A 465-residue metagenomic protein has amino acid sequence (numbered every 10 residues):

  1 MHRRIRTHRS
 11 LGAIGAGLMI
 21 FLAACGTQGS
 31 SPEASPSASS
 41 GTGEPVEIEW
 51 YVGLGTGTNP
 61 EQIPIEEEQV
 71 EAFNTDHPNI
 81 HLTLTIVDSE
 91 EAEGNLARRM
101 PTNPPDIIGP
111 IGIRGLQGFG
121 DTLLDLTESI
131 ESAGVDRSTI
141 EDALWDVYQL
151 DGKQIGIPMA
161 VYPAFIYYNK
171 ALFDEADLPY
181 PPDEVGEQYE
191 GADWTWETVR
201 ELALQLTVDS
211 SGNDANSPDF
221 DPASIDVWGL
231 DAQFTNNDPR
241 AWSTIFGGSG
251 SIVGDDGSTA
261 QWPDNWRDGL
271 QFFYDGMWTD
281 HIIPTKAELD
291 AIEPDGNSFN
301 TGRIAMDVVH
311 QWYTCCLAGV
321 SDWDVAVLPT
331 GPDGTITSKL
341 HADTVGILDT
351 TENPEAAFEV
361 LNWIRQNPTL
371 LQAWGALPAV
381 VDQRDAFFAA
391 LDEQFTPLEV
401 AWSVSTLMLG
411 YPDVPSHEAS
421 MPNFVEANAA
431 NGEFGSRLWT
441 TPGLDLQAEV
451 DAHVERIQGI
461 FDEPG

Functional and structural regions predicted by a protein language model:
H2-I5, L11-A13, C25-G120, E131-S138 (+8 more regions): Conserved N-terminal structural module of periplasmic/extracytoplasmic solute-binding proteins
H81, T279-D280, A318-V381: Extracytoplasmic/periplasmic substrate-recognition and gating elements
I86-N95, G191-T198, T285-N300: Short helix-initiation/N-cap motifs at beta->coil->alpha
I111-F165, D174, E197, D221-A223 (+2 more regions): Hinge/lid segment of periplasmic solute-binding proteins
T127-I140, P182-G191, F220-A223, W228 (+3 more regions): Short, solvent-exposed loop/beta-turn-alpha elements that line the ligand-binding surface or hinge of extracytoplasmic
D151-A160, A164, G191-T259: Extracytoplasmic/periplasmic solute-binding protein
R200-A203, R240-T244, G254-E288, G319 (+1 more regions): Glycine-centered hinge/linker elements that transmit conformational signals in sensory and ligand-binding systems
A326, G375-E433, R437, P464: Long, aromatic- and glycine/proline-rich binding clefts that accommodate carbohydrate-like moieties
